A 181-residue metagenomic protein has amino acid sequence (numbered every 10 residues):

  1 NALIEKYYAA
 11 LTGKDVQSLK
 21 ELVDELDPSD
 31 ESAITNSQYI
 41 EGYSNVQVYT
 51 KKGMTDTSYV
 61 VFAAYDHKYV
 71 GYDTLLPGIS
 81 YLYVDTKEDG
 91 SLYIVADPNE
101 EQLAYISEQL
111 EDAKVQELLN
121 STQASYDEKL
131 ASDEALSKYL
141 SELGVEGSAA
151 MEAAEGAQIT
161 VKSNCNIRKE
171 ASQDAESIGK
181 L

Functional and structural regions predicted by a protein language model:
N1-Y43, Y105-A153: Core segments of small alpha/beta cavity-forming domains
E5-A9, V70, A175: Second-shell loop/turn segments in exported
Y7, S18-K20, V61, V84 (+1 more regions): Hydrophobic pocket/interface hotspot
V16-Y65, Y69-P77: Short solvent-exposed beta->alpha transition segments
D56-L140, A149, K180-L181: Exposed beta-sheet edge and beta->alpha loop/turn motif
V95, T160-K162, E170: A structural detector for beta-sheet-dominated domains
E146-N166: SH3-family beta-barrel domains
K169-L181: SH3/SH3-like (including bacterial SH3b) beta-barrel domains that bind proline-rich motifs or cell-wall ligands
